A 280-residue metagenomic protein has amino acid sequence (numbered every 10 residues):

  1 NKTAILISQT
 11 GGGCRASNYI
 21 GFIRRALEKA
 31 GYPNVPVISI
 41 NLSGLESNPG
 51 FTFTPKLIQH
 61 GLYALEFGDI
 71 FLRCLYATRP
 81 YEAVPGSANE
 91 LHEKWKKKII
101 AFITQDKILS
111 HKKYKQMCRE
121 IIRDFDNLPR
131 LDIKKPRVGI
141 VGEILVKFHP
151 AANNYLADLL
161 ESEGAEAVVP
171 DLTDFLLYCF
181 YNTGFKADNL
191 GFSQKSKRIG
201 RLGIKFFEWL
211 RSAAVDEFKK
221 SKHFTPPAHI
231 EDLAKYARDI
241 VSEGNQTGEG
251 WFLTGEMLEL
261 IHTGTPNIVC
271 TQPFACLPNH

Functional and structural regions predicted by a protein language model:
N1-H280: An N-terminal assembly and electron-transfer interface module characteristic of large anaerobic redox and radical
